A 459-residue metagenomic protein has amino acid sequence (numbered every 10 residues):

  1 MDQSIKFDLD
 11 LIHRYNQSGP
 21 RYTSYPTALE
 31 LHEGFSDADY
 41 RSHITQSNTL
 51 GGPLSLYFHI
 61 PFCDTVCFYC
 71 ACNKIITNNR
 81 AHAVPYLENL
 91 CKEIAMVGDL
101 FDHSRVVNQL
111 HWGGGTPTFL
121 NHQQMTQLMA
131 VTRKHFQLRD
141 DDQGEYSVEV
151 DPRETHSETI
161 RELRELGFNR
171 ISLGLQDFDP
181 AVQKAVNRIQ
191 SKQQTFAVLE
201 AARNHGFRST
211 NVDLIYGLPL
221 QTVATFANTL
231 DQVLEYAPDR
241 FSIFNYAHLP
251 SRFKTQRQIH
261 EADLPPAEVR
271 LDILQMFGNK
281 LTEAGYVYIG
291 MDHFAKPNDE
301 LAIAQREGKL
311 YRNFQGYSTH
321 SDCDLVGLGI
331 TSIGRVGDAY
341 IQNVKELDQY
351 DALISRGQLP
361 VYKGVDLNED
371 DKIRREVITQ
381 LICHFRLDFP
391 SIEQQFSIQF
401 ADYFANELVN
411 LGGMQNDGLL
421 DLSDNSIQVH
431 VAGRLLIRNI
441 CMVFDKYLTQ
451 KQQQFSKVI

Functional and structural regions predicted by a protein language model:
M1-L54: Flexible, acidic/Gly-rich N-terminal and inter-domain linker regions that tether and position cofactor-handling modules
T45-Q46, I76-G98, V106-A401, V458-I459: C-terminal scaffold of the Radical SAM
G52-L87, P180: Canonical Radical SAM [4Fe-4S] cluster-binding loop centered on the CxxxCxxC motif and its immediate flanking residues
I392, L408-D417: Basic amphipathic alpha-helical segments that dock to polyanions
Q415-N425: A short, conserved structural fragment
S426-H430: Minor-groove-contacting beta-hairpin "wing" of winged helix-turn-helix DNA-binding domains
R434-I459: Short, amphipathic alpha-helical interaction segments positioned at domain boundaries
